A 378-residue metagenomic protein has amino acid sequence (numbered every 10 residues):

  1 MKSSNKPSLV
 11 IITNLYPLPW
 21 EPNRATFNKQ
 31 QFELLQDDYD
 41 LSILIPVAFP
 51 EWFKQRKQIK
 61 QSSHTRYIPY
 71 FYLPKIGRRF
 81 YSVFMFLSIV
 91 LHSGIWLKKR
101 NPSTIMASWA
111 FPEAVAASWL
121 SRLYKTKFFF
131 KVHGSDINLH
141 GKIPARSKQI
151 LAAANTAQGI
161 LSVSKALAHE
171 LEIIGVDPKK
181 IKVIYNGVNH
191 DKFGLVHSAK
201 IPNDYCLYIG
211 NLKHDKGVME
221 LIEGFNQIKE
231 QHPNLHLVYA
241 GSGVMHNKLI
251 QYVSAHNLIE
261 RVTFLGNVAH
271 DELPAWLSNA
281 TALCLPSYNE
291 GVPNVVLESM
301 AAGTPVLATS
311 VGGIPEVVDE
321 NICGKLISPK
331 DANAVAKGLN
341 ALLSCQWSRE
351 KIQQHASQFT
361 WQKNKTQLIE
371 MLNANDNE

Functional and structural regions predicted by a protein language model:
M1-Q58, W361: N-terminal subdomain of nucleotide-sugar transferases
V10, A199-F225, V238: Conserved donor-binding/catalytic core segment of Leloir-type glycosyltransferases
A166, G187: Carbohydrate-associated surface elements
I250-V268: Nucleotide-activated donor-binding/catalytic signature segment of Leloir-type glycosyltransferases, i.e., the conserved
N267-V268, A275-A280: Short alpha-helical donor nucleotide-sugar binding micro-motif in glycosyltransferases
Y288: Aromatic "clamp/platform" in nucleotide-sugar-dependent glycosyltransferases that forms part of the donor/acceptor
P305-A308: Short hydrophobic beta-strand element within catalytic cores of glycosyltransferases and related nucleotide-activated
E320-N321, K325-A332, N340-Q346: Conserved acidic donor-binding segment of nucleotide-sugar-dependent glycosyltransferases
